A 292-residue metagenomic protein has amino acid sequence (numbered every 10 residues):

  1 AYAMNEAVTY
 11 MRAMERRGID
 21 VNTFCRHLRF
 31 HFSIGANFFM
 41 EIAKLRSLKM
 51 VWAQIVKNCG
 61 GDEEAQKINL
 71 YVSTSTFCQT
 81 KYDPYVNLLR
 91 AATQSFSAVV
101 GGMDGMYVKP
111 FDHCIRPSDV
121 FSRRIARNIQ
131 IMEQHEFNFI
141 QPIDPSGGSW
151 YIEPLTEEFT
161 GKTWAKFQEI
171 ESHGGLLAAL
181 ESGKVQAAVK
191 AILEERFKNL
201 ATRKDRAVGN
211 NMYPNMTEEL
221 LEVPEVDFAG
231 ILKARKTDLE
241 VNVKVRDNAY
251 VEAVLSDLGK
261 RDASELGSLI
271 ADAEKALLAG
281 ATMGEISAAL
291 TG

Functional and structural regions predicted by a protein language model:
A1, H31, V100, Y107-K109 (+2 more regions): Hydrophobic alpha-helical bundle cores within soluble ligand-binding/oligomerization subdomains
A1-S97, P110-Q130: Helix-rich catalytic cores of soluble enzyme domains
Q79-K81, D104, L177, K184: Append "with occasional cross-activation on large, charged helical scaffolds in nucleic-acid assemblies
G102-H113, F139-S146: Short acidic/histidine-rich active-site segments
R124, N128-L277, T282-M283, A289: Catalytic-core signal marking the mid-to-C-terminal active-site face
